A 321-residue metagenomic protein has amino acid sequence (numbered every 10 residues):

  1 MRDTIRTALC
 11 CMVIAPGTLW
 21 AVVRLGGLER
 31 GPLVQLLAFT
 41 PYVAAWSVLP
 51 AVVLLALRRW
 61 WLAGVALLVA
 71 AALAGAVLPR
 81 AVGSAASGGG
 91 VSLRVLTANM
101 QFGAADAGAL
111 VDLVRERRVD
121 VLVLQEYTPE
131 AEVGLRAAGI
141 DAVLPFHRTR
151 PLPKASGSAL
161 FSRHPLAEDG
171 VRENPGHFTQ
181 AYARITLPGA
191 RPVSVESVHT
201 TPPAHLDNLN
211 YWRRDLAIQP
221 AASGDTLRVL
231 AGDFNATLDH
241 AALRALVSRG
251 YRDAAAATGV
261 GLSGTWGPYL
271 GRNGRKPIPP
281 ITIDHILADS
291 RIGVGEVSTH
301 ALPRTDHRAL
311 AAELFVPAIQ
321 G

Functional and structural regions predicted by a protein language model:
M1-M12, L55-G64: N-terminal export and membrane-targeting signals
A8-L54: Membrane-embedded alpha-helical segments of integral membrane proteins
L28-E29, R59, A85: Transmembrane helix-loop junctions in multipass membrane proteins, especially transporters and channels
T40-A70, G176-H199: Glycine/proline-rich, flexible active-site/cofactor-binding loop segments that harbor closely spaced acidic
A56, G64-E116, V133: N-terminal signal-anchor transmembrane helix
V95, Q101-R115, L124-G321: Soluble catalytic domains of enzymes that build or remodel membrane lipids, polysaccharides, and related
